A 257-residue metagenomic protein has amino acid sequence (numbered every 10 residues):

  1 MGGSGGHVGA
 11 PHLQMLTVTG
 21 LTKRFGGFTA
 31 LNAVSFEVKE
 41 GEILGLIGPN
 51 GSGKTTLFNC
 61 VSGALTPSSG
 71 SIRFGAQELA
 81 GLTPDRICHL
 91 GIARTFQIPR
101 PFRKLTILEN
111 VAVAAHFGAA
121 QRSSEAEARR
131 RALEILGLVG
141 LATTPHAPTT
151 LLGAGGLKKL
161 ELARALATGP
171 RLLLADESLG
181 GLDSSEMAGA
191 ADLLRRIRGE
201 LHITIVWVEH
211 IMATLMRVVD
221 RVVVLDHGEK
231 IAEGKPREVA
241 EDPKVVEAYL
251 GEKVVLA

Functional and structural regions predicted by a protein language model:
G2, H12-T17, L21-A257: Glycine-rich phosphate-binding loops of nucleotide-dependent enzymes
